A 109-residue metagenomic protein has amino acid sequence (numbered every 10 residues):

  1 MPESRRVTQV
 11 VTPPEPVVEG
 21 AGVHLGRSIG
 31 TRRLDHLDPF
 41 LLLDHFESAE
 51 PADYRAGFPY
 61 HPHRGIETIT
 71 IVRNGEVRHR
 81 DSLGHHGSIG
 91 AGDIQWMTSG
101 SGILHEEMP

Functional and structural regions predicted by a protein language model:
M1-R27: Hydrophobic alpha-helical membrane-insertion signals
M1-R6, S28-L34, D81-H85: A broad, low-specificity signal for short, low-complexity segments enriched in glycine/proline and polar/charged
V17-R73: A short glycine-rich, His/Asp/Glu-containing loop-to-beta-strand
A56-F58, L83-H85, E106-P109: Catalytic micro-motifs at enzyme active sites that drive phosphoryl/nucleotidyl and oxygen chemistry
T70-A91, G100-L104: A short beta-strand-loop-beta hairpin characteristic of the jelly-roll/cupin
